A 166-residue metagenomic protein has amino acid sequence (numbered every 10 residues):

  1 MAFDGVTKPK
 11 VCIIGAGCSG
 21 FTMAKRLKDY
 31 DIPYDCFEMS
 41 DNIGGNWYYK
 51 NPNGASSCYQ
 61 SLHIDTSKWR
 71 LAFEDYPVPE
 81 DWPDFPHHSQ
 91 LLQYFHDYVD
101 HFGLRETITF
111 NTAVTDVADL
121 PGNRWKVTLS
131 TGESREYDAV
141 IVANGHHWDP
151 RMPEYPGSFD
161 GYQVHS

Functional and structural regions predicted by a protein language model:
F3, K8-C36: N-terminal Rossmann-like FAD-binding beta1-loop-alpha1 element of flavoenzymes
T7-P9, S130-A139: Core beta-strand elements of the Rossmann-like FAD/NAD(P) dinucleotide-binding domain in flavoenzyme oxidoreductases
I14, V114, R135-H147: Short hydrophobic core segments
M39-D41, N46-D97: Glycine-rich active-site loop/strand segments that organize a redox cofactor
R70, I108, G161-V164: Conserved beta-strand scaffold positions in the cores of enzyme catalytic domains, especially in NTP/NDP-utilizing
D81, H87-L91, N144-S166: Glycine-rich dinucleotide-binding loop and its adjacent helix/turn
H88-F102, N111-T115, N144-H146: Conserved N-terminal helical subregion
F110-R124: A conserved short coil-to-beta-strand element within the FAD-binding core of flavoproteins
